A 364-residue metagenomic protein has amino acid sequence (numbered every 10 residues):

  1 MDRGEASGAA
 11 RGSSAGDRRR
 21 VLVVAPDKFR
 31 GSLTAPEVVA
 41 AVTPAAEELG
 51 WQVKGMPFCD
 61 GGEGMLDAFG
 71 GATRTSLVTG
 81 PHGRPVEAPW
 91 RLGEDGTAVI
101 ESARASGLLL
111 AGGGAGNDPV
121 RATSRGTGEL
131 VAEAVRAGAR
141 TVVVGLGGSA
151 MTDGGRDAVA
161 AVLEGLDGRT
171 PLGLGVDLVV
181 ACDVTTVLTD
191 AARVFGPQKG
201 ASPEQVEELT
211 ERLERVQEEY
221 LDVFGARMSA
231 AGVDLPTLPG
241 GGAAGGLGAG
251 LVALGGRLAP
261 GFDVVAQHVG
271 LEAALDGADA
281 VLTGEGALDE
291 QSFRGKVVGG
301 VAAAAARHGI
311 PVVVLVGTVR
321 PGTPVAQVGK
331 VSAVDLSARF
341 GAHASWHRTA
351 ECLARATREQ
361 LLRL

Functional and structural regions predicted by a protein language model:
D2-L364: N-terminal loops that bind phosphate or other acidic moieties and the adjacent beta-alpha structural core
